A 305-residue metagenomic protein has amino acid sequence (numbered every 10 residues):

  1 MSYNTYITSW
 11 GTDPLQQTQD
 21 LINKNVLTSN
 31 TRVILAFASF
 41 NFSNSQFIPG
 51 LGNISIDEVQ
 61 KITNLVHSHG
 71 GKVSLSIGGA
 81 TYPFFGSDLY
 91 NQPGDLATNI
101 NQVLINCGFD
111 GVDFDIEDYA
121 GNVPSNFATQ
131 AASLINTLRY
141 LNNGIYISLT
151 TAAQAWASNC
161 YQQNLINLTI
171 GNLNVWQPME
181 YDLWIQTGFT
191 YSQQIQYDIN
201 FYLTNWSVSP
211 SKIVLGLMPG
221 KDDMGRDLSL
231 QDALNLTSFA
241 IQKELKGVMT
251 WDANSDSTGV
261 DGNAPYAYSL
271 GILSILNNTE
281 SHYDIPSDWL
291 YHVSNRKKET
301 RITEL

Functional and structural regions predicted by a protein language model:
M1, N167-I170, L276-L305: Extracellular cell-wall/glycan-interacting regions and their flexible linkers
M1-L234, Q242, N254-G271, N277: Chitinase-like catalytic core of GlcNAc-active glycosidases
